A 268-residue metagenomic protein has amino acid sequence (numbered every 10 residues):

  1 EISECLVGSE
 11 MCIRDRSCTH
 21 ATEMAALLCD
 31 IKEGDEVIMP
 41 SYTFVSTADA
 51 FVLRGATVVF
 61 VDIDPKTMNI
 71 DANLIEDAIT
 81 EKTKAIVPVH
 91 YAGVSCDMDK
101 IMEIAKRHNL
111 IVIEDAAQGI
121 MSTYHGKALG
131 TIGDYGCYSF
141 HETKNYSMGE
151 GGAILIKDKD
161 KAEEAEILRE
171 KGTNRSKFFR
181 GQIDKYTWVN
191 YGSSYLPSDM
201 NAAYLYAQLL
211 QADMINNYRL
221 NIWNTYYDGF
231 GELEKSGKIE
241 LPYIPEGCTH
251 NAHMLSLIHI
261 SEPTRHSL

Functional and structural regions predicted by a protein language model:
S3, S9-E10, N73, A85-V89 (+5 more regions): PLP-dependent aminotransferase class I/II
S3-A25, I38-V45, V61-I63: Short loop-beta-helix segment that forms the pyridoxal 5′-phosphate
S9, A21, V37-P40, F51 (+3 more regions): Hydrophobic alpha-helical segments that mediate membrane insertion or helix-helix packing
I13, T131-N174, D199-A202: Active-site PLP attachment segment
C18-T19, I63-P65, G126, E142: Short, acidic/glycine-rich phosphate-metal binding loop used to engage nucleotide
L27-A116, T123: PLP-dependent aminotransferase-like
Y42, A56, I63, A117-Q118 (+4 more regions): Histidine-centered beta-alpha loop that forms part of the nucleotide-sugar donor binding/catalytic region in diverse
E114-M148, K177-F179, D184-V189: Conserved active-site segment immediately N-terminal to the catalytic lysine that forms the internal aldimine
